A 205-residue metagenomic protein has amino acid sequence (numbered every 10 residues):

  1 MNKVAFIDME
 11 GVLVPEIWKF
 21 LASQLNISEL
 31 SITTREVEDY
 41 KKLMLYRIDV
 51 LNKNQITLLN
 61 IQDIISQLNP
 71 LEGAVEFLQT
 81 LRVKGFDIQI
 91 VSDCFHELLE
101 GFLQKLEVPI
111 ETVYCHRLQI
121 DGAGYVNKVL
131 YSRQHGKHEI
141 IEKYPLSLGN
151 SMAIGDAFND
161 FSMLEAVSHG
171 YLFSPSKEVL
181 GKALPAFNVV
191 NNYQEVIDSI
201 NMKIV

Functional and structural regions predicted by a protein language model:
M1-K3, F86-D87, L148-N150, S168: Short coil/turn segments at beta-strand junctions that form active-site/ligand-binding loops
N2-L118: Alpha-helical substrate-recognition element adjacent to the catalytic core
Q79, E142, F161-E165: Alpha-helical segments flanking ligand/cofactor-binding loops in enzyme cores
S92-D93, G149-N191: Acidic, Mg2+-coordinating phosphoryl-transfer loop and its flanking beta/alpha structural elements, shared across
H96-E100, D160-F161, I197: Short, well-ordered alpha-helical microsegments
E100-S151: Substrate-recognition "cap/lid" segment bordering the active-site pocket of phosphatases
C115-I120, P175-V179, Y193-V196: Short, acidic/turn-prone active-site loops that include or flank metal/cofactor- and phosphate-binding residues
D121-N127, L180-N188, D198-K203: Short, charged, surface-exposed secondary-structure boundary motifs
